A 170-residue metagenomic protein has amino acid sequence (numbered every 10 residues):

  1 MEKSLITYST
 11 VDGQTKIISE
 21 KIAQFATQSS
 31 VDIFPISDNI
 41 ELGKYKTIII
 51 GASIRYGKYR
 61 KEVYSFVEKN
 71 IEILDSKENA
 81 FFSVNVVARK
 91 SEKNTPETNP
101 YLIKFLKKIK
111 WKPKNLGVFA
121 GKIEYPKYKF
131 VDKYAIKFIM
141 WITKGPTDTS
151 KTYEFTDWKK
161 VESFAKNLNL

Functional and structural regions predicted by a protein language model:
M1-E2, D75: Compositionally biased, disordered extreme N-termini, encompassing classical targeting presequences
E2, G43, W111: Structured loop/turn residues at beta-strand edges in well-structured enzyme cores
E2-T27: N-terminal beta1-alpha1 ligand-phosphate binding loop
S4, T47-I50: Generic beta-sheet signal
T10, I54-R55: Structured loop/turn residues at secondary-structure junctions
F25-D32, T47-I48, R55-L170: FMN-binding flavodoxin-like domain, especially the glycine-rich phosphate-binding loop
D32-G43: Short acidic low-complexity segments
